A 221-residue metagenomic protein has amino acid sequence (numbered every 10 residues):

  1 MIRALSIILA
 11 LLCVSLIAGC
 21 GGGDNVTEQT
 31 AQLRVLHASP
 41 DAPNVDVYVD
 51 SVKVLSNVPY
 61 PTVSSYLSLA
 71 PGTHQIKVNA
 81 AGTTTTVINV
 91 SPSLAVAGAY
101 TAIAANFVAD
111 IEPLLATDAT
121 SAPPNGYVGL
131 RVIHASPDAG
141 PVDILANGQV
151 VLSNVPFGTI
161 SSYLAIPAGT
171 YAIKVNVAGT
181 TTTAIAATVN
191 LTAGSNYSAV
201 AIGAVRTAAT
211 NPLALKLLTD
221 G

Functional and structural regions predicted by a protein language model:
M1-I8: Bacterial N-terminal signal peptides that target proteins for export
S15-G19: C-terminal motif of bacterial Sec signal peptides marking the signal peptidase cleavage site
C20-G221: Intrinsically disordered, low-complexity polar regions and short flexible loop motifs
